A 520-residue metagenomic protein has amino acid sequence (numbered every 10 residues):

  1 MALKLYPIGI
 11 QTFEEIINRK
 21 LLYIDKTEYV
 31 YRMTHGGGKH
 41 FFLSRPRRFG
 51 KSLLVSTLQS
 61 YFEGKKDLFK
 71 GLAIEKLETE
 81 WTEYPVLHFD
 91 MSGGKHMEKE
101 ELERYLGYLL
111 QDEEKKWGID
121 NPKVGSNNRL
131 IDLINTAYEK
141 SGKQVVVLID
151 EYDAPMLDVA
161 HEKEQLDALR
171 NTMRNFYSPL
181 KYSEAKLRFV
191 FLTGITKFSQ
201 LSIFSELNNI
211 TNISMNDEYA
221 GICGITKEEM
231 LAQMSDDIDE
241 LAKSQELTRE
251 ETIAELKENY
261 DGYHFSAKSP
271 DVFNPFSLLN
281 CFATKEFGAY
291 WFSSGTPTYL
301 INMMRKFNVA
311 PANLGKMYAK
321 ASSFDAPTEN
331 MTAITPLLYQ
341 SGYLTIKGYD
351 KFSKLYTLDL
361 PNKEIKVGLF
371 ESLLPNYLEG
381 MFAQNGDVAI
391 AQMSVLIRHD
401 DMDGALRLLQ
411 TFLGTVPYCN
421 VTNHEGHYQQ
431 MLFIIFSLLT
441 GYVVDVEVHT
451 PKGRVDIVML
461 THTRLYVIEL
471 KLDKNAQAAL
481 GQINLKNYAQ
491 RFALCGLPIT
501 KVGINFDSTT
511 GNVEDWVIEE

Functional and structural regions predicted by a protein language model:
M1-H424, T440: Phosphate-binding site recognition
T136-S141, I435-H462: Active-site metal-binding core of divalent-cation-utilizing nuclease and nuclease-like domains
V146, R464-Y466, T500: Structural motif
L166-N171, L472-A489: Mg2+/Mn2+-dependent nuclease catalytic core
F176-S183, P336-L344, F433-S437, Q482-V502: Metal-dependent nuclease catalytic cores in nucleic-acid-processing enzymes, especially RNase H-like/related
L432, V455-L472, K486: Conserved catalytic cores of phosphodiester-cleaving nucleases, focusing on short active-site segments
R491, C495-E520: Domain-level recognition of nuclease-like catalytic cores that cleave nucleotide substrates
